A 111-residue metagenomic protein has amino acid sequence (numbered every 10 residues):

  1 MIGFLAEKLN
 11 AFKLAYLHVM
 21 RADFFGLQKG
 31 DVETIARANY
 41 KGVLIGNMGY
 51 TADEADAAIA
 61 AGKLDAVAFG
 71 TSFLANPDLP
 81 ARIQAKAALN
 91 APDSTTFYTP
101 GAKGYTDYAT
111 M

Functional and structural regions predicted by a protein language model:
M1-M111: Flavin-dependent oxidoreductase catalytic cores
